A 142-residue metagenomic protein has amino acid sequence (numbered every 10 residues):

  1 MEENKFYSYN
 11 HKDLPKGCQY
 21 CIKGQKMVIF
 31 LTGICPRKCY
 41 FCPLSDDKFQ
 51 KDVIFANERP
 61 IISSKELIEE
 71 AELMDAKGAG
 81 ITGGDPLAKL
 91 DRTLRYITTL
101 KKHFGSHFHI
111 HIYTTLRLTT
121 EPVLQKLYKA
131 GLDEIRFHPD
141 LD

Functional and structural regions predicted by a protein language model:
E2-S8, D13-I61: Canonical Radical SAM [4Fe-4S] cluster-binding loop centered on the CxxxCxxC motif and its immediate flanking residues
Q19-T32, L73, G78-G80, G84-L87: A short, flexible N-terminal coil/short beta segment enriched in small residues
F30, G80, T93-Y96, L127: Conserved short hydrophobic patches within well-ordered secondary structure
P43, L94-G105, Y128: Surface-exposed amphipathic alpha-helices with a cationic face
D47-I61, M74-K89, H103-T119, V123 (+1 more regions): Core AdoMet radical
L67-I68, T93-T98, L124: Generic structural signal for well-ordered alpha-helices, preferentially at hydrophobic/aromatic core positions
